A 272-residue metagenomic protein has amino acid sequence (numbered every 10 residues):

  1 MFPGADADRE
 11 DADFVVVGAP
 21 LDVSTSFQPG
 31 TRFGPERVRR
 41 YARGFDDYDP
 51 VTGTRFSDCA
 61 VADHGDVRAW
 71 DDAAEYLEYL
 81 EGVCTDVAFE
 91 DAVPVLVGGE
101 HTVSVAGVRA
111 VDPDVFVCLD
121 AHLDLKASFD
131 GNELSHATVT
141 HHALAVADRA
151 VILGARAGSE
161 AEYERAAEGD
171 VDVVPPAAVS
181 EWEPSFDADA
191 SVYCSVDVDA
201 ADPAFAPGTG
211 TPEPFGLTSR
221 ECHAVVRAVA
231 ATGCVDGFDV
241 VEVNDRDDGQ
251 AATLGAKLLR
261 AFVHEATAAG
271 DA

Functional and structural regions predicted by a protein language model:
F2-A272: Conserved alpha-helical scaffold segments that buttress catalytic/binding sites
